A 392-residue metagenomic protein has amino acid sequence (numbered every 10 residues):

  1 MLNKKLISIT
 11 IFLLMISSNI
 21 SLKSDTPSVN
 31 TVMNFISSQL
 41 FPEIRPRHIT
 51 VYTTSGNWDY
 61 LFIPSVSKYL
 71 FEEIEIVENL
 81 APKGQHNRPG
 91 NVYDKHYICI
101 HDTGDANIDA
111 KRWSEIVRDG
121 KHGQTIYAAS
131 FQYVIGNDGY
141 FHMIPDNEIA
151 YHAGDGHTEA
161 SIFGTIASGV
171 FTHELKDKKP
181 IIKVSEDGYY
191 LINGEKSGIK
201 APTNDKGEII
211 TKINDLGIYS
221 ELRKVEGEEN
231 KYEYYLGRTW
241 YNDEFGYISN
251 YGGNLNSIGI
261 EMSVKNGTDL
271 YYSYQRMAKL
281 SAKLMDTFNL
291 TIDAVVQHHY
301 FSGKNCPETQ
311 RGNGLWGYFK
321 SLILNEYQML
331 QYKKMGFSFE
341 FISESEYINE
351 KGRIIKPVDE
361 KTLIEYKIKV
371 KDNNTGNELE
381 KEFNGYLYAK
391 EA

Functional and structural regions predicted by a protein language model:
M1-L2: N-terminal secretory signal peptides that target proteins for export/translocation
K5-K23: Sec-dependent N-terminal signal peptides of Gram-positive bacterial secreted proteins and lipoproteins
S28-V29, F35-E73, V77-E78, L191-G259 (+1 more regions): Basic/polar, cationic surfaces and motifs that engage anionic cell-wall and phosphate/carboxylate ligands
E75-L222: Short, conserved "active-site rim" segments that organize catalytic pockets and cofactor/ligand binding
Y93, G253, P357-K361: Surface-exposed coil/turn segments at beta-strand junctions on protein surfaces, enriched
I100-D102, I135, M262, Q297 (+3 more regions): Hydrophobic side chains in beta-strands
D105, H299-K304, E346-Y347: Short, internal active-site loops enriched in acidic
Y332-A392: Beta-rich interaction/scaffold domains
